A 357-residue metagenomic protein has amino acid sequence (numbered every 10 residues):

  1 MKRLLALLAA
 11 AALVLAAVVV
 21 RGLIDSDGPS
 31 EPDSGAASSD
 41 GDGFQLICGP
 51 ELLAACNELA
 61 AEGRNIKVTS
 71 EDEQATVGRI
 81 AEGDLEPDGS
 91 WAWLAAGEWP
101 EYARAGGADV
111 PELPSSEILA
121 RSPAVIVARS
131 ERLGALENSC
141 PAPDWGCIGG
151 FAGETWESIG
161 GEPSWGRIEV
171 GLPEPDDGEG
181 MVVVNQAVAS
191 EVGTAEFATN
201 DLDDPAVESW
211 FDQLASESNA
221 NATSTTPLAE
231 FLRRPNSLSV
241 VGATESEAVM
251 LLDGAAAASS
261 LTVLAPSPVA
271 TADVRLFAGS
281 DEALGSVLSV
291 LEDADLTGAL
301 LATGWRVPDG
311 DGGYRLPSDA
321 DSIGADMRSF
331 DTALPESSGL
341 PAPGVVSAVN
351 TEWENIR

Functional and structural regions predicted by a protein language model:
M1-S30, A37-D40, G279-R357: Extracellular/periplasmic juxtamembrane helices and adjacent flexible linkers that interface with membrane partners
E31-G166, N350: N-terminal segment of the mature folded domain
F44-Q45, E169-D177, A215-S218: Second-shell loop/turn segments in exported
L46, P50-A55, P175-F197: Bilobed "Venus flytrap"/periplasmic-binding protein-like clamshell domains and structurally analogous long
L113-I126, E208-L214, A255-G285, Y314: Periplasmic-binding protein-like
R132-N138, D177, E191-A198, D281-G285: Short helix-loop capping/hinge motifs at secondary-structure junctions, enriched in acidic/polar residues
P141-E157, E169-D176, A187, D273-G313: Bilobed periplasmic-binding protein/Venus flytrap-like ligand-binding cleft at the lobe interface of extracytoplasmic
Q186-V263: Ligand-binding pocket segment of bilobal, Venus flytrap-like solute-binding proteins
